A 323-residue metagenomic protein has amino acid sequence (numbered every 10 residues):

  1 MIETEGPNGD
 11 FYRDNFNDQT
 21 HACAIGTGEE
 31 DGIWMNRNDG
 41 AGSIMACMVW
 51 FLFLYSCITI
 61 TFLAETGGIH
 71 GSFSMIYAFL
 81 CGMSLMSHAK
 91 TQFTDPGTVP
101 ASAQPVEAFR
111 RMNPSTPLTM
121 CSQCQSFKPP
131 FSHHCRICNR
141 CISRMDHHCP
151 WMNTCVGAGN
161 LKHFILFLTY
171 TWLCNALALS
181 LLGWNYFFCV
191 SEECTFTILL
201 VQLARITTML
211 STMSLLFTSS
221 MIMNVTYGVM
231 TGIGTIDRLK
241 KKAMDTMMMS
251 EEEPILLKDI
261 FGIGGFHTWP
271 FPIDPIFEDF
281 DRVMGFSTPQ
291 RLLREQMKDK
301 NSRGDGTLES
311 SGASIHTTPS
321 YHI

Functional and structural regions predicted by a protein language model:
I2-I323: Membrane-associated feature with strongest affinity for ZDHHC
